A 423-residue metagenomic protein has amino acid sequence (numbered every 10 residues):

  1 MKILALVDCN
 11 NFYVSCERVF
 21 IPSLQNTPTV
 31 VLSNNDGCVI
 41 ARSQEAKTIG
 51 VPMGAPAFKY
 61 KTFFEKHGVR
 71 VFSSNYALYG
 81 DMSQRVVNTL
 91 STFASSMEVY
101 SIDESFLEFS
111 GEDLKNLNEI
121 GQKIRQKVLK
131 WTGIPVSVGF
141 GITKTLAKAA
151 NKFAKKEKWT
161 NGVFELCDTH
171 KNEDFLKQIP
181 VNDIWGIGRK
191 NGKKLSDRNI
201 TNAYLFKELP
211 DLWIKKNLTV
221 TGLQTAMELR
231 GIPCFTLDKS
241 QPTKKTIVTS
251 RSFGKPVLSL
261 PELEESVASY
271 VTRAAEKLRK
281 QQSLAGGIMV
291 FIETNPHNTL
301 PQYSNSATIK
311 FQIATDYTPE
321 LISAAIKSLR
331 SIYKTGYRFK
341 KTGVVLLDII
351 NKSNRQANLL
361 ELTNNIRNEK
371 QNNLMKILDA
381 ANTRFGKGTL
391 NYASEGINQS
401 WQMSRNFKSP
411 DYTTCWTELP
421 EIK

Functional and structural regions predicted by a protein language model:
M1-M227, N365-Q371, M375-K423: Gly/Gly-Pro- and Ser/Thr-rich, intrinsically disordered tail segments characteristic of DNA damage-repair and tolerance
L6, S196-R338: DNA-contacting surface of Y-family translesion DNA polymerases
Q25-T27, I134, L284-G286, N305-A307 (+2 more regions): A generic structural signal for short beta-strands and their flanking turns/coil linkers
Y100-E104, G141-K144, S283-G287, Y337-K341: Short Gly/Ser/Thr- and Asp/Glu-enriched loop/turn motifs at secondary-structure junctions
S105-G111, S306-Q312, Q356-L362: Short, hydrophobic beta-strand segments
L114-N116, N298-T299, I350-A357: Short, charged/polar, Gly/Pro-enriched secondary-structure boundary elements
F140-K144, I292-T294, G343-D348, S394-G396: A general secondary-structure junction signal
I326-R384: C-terminal hydrophobic structural anchor segments that stabilize assembly/packing rather than catalytic chemistry
